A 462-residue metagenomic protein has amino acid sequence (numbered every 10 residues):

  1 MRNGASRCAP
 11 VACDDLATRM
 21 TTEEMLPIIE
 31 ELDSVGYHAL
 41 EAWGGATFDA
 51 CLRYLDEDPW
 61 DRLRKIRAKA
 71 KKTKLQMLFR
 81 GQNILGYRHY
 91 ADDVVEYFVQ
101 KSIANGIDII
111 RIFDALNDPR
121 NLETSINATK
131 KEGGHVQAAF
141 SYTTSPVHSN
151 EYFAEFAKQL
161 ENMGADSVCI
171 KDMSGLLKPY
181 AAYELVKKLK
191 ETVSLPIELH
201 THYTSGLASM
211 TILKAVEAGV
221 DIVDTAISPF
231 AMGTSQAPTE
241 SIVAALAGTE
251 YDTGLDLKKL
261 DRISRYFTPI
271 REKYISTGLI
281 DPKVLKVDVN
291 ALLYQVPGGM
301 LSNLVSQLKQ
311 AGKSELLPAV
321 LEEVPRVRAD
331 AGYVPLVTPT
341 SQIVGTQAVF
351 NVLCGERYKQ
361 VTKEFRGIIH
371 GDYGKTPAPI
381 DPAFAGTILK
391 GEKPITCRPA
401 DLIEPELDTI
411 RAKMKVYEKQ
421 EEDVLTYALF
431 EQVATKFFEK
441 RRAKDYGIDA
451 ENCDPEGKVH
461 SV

Functional and structural regions predicted by a protein language model:
M1-D15, L63-A68: N-terminal amphipathic alpha-helix/helix-capping segment at the start of soluble metabolic enzymes
V11, L32, I112, V168 (+3 more regions): Conserved, mostly hydrophobic/aromatic
S34-C51, D281-A291, Q295-V462: Terminal or standalone catalytic/regulatory effector modules within metabolic enzymes and repeat proteins
G44-E161, A165-V168, S174-P179: Active-site beta->alpha loop and helix N-cap motifs at the rims of alpha/beta catalytic domains
I112, D172, A218-S235: Glycine-rich phosphate-binding active-site loops on the catalytic face of alpha/beta enzymes
H148-L160, S205-D221: Catalytic cores of alpha/beta
A231-T253: C-terminal helical cap(s) of enzyme catalytic domains, especially alpha/beta-barrels
